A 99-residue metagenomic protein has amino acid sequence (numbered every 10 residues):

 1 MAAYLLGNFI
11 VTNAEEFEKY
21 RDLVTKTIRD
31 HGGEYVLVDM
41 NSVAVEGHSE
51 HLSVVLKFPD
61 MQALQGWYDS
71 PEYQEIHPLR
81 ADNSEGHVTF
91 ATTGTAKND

Functional and structural regions predicted by a protein language model:
M1-L52, P59-D69, T92-D99: Short S/T/G/P-rich N-terminal loop/turn motif that feeds into the first structured element of a domain
L52-V54, G86-H87: Generic beta-strand structural signal
Q65, E72-A91: C-terminal structural segments of small proteins and small subunits
